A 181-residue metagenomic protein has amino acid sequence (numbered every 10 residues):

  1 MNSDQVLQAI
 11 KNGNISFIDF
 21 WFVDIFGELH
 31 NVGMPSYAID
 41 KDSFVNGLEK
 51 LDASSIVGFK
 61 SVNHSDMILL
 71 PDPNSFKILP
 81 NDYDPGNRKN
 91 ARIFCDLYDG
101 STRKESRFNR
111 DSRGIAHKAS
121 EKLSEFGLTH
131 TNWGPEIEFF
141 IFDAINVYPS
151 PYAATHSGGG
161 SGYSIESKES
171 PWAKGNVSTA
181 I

Functional and structural regions predicted by a protein language model:
M1-I181: Glycine-rich, acidic/polar active-site loops that bind/position phosphate-bearing ligands
